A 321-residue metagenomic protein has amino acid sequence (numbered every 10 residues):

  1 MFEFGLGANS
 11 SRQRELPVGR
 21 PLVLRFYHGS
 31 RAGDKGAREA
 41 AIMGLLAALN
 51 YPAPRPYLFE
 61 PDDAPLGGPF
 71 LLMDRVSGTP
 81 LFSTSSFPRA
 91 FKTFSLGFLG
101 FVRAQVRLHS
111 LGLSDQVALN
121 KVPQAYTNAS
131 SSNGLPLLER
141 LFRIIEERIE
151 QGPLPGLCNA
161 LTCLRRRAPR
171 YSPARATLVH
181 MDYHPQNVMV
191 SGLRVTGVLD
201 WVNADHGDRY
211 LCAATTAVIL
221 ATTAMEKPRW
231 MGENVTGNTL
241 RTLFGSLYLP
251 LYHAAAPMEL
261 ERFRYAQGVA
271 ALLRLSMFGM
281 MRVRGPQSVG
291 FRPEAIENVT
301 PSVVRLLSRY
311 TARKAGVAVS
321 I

Functional and structural regions predicted by a protein language model:
F2-G156, A168-P169, P173-R175, R194: ATP-binding pocket architecture of kinase catalytic cores
M43, F244, Y248, L260-Y265 (+1 more regions): Phosphate/pyrophosphate-binding loops and the adjoining catalytic core of nucleotide-dependent enzymes
L72, H180, V198: Generic enzyme active-site microenvironment
L178-H180, P185: Catalytic-loop of the protein kinase fold
M189-A213: Catalytic activation segment of kinase domains across protein kinase-like and atypical kinase folds
L211-A256, A270-G290: Active-site activation/catalytic loop segments of kinase-like enzymes and analogous catalytic loops in related
G290-I321: Regulatory N- and C-terminal appendages and interdomain linkers associated with kinase/kinase-like NTP transferase
